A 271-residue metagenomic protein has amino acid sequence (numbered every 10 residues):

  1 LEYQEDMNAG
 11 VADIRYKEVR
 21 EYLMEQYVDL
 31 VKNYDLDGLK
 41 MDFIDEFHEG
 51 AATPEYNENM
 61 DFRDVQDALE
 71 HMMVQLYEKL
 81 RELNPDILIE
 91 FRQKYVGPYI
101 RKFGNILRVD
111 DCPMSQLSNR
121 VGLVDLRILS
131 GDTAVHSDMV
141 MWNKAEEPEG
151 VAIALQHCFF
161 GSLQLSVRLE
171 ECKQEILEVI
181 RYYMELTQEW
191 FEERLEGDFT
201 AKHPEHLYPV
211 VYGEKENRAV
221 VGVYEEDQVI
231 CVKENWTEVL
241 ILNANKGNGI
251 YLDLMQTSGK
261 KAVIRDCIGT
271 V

Functional and structural regions predicted by a protein language model:
L1-S137: Aromatic- and carboxylate-enriched substrate-binding clefts and catalytic-loop regions of carbohydrate-active enzymes
M72-V271: Active-site-proximal substrate-binding groove within the catalytic cores of carbohydrate-active enzymes
